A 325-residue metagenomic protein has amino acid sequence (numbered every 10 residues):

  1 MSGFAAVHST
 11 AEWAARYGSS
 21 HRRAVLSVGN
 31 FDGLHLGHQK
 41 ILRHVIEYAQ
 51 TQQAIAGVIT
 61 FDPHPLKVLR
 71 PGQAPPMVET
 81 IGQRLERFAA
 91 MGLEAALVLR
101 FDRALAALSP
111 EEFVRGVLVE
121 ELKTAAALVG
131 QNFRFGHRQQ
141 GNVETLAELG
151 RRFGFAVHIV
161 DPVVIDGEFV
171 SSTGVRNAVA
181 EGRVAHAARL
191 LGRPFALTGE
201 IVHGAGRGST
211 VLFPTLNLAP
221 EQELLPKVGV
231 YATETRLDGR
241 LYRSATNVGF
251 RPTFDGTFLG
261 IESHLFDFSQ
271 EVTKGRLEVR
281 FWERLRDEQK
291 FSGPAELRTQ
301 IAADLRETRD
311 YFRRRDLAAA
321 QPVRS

Functional and structural regions predicted by a protein language model:
M1-A24: Positively charged, low-complexity intrinsically disordered leader regions
F4-V7, A96, V157: Generic structural signal for residues in well-ordered beta-strands
A24-L26, G57: Conserved beta-strand elements of the Class I
S27-V45: Di-metal (Zn2+ and/or Mg2+/Mn2+) metal-binding site signature of metallo-dependent hydrolases with the MBL/beta-CASP
Q39-L122, V129: Core alpha/beta nucleotide-donor-binding catalytic domains of modification enzymes
Q52-A54, L93, F155, R193 (+1 more regions): Short glycine/serine/threonine/alanine-rich loop segments
A104-P214, R236-L237, S292-R298, L305 (+1 more regions): Classical nucleotidyltransferase
G204-S325: Phosphate/ribose-recognition catalytic cores of enzymes acting on nucleotide-derived substrates
